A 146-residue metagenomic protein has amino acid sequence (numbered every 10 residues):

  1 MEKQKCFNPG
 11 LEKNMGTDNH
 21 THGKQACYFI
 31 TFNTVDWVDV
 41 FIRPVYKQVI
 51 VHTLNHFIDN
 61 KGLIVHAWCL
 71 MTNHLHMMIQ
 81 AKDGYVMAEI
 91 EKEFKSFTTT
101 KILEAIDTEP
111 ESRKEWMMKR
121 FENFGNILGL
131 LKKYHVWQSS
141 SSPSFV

Functional and structural regions predicted by a protein language model:
M1-V146: Short catalytic/metal-binding and nucleic-acid-binding patches
